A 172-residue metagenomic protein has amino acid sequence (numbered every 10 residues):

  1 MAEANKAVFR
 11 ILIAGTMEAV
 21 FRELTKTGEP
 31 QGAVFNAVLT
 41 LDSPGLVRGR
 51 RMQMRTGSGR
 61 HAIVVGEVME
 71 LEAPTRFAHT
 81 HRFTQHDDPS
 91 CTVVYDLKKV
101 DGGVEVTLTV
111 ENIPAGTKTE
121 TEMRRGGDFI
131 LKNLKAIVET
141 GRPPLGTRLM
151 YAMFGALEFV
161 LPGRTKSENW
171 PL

Functional and structural regions predicted by a protein language model:
M1-S43, E168-L172: Hydrophobic ligand-binding cavity/cleft-lining segments
K6-V8, H61-G66, D88-V94: Short, surface-exposed coil-to-beta transition loops
A14-E18, M69-T75, D96-E105: A short, structured loop/turn motif at beta-sheet edges
V20-L24, P30-Q31, V68, F77-H79 (+3 more regions): Hydrophobic pocket/interface hotspot
T25-K26, A73, E139: Residues at helix-coil transition
T40-R82, S167-L172: Glycine-rich portal/gate segments that line the openings of hydrophobic small-molecule binding cavities
T80-A136, L145-L149: Beta-strand/loop substructures that line and gate deep hydrophobic ligand-binding cavities in soluble
A136-L172: Short, highly charged C-terminal tails/helix-capping segments
